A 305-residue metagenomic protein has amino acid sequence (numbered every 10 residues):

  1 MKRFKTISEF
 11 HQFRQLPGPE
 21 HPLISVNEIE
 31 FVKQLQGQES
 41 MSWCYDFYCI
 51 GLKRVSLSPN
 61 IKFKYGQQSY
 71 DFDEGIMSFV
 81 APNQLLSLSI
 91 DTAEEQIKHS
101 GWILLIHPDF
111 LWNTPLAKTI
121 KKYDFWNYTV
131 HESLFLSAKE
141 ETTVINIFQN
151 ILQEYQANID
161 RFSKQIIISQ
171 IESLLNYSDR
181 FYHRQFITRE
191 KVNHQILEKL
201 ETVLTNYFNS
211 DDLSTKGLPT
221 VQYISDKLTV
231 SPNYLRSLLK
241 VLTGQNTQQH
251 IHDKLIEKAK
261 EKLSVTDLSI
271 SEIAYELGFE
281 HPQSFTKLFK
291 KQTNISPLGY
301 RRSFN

Functional and structural regions predicted by a protein language model:
M1-D71: Generic protein-terminus/edge-of-domain signal
Q67-A81: Short acidic-glycine-tyrosine-enriched beta hairpin
G75, L235-R236, S284-F285, F289: Short hydrophobic/aromatic patch on the recognition helix
D91-Q156: A hydrophobic/aromatic-rich effector-binding and dimerization subdomain of bacterial HTH-type transcriptional regulators
T142-K191, Q195-T202: An amphipathic alpha-helical interaction segment
I168, E190-V230, Q249-L268: A short, Lys/Arg-enriched amphipathic alpha-helix from helix-turn-helix/homeodomain DNA-binding modules
V241-E280, R302-N305: Terminal helix-turn-helix DNA-binding modules in bacterial transcription factors
Q283-N305: …primarily DNA-binding HTH/wHTH and HhH modules…
